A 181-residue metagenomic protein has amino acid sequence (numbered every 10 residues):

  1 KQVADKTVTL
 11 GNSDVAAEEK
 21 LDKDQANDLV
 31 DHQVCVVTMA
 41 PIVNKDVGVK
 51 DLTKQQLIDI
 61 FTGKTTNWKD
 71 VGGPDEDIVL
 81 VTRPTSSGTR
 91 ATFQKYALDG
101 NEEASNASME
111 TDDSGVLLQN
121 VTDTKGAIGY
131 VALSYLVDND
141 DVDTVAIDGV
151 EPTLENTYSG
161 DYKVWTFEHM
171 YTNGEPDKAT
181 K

Functional and structural regions predicted by a protein language model:
K1-K181: Exported/periplasmic ABC-transporter solute-binding proteins
